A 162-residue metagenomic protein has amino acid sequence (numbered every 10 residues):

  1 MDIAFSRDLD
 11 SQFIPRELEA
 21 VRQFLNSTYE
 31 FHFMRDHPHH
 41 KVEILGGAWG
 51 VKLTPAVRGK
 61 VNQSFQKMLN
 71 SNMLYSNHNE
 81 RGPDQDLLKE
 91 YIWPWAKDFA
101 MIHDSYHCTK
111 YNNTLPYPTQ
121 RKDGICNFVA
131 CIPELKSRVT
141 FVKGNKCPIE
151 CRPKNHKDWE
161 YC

Functional and structural regions predicted by a protein language model:
M1: Phosphate-group recognition and catalysis centered on beta-loop-alpha active-site segments
A4: Short aromatic/hydrophobic "clamp" motif used to bind/position activated sugar donors
R7-D8: Active-site acidic Asp-centered loop
S11-L45: Conserved donor-nucleotide/metal-binding helix-loop-beta segment in metal-dependent transferases, i.e., the alpha-helix
F33, H37-C162: Catalytic core and acceptor-binding pocket of nucleotide-sugar-dependent glycosyltransferases
